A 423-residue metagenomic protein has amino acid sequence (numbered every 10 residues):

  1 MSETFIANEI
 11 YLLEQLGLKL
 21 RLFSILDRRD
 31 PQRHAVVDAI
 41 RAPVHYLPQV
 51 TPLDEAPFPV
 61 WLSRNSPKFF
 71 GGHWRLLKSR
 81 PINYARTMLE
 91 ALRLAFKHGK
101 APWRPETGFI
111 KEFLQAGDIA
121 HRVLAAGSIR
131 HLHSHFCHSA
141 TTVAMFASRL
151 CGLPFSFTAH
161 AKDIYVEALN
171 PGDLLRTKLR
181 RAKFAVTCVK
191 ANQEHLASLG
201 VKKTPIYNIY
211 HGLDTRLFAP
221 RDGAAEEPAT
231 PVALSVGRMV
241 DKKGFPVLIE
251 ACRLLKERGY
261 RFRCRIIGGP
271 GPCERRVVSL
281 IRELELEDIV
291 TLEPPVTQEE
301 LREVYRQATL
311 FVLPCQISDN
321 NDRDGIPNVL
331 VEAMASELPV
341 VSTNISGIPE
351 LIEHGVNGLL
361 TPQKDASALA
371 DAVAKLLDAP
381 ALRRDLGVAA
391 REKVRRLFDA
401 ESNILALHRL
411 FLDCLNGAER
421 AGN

Functional and structural regions predicted by a protein language model:
M1-W61, L124-G127, L153, R180 (+4 more regions): N-terminal subdomain of nucleotide-sugar transferases
T4, P231, S235-L254, Y260 (+3 more regions): A conserved mid-protein helix/loop that constitutes part of the nucleotide-sugar donor-binding site
L53-P57, E167-L169, A197, L213-A229: Acidic anion/phosphate-binding donor-loop and adjacent secondary structure in glycosyltransferase catalytic cores
A191, G212: Carbohydrate-associated surface elements
R265, R275-E300: Nucleotide-activated donor-binding/catalytic signature segment of Leloir-type glycosyltransferases, i.e., the conserved
R306-N321, L338: Acidic donor-binding loop of glycosyltransferase active sites
L330, A335, P339-S342, I352: Short hydrophobic beta-strand element within catalytic cores of glycosyltransferases and related nucleotide-activated
L351-G355, L359-A366, K375-A381: Conserved acidic donor-binding segment of nucleotide-sugar-dependent glycosyltransferases
